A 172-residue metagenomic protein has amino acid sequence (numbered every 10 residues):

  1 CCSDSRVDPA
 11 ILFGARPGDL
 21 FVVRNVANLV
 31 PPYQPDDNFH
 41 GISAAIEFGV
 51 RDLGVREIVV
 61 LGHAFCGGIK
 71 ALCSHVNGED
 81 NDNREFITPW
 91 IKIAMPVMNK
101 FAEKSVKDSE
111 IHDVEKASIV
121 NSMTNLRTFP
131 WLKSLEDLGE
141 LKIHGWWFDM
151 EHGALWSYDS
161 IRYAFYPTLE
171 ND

Functional and structural regions predicted by a protein language model:
C1-C2, R24, L61-H63, H144-D149: Short beta-strand segments
C1-D36: Short, conserved "active-site rim" segments that organize catalytic pockets and cofactor/ligand binding
D4-R6, H63-G68: Gly/Ser/Thr-rich loops at beta-strand to alpha-helix junctions that form or flank small-molecule/cofactor-binding
N28-R56, G67-D172: Divalent-metal-activated hydrolytic enzyme cores
